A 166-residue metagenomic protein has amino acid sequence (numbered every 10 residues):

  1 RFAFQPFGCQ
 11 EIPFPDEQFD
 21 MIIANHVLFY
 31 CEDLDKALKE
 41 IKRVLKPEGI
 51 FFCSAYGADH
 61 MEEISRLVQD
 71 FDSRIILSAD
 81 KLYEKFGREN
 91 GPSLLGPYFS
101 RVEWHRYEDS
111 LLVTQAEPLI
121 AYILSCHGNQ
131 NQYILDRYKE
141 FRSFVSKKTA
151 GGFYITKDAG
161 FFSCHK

Functional and structural regions predicted by a protein language model:
R1-P15: Conserved SAM-binding strand-loop segment of SAM-dependent methyltransferases
D20: Conserved acidic residues
I23: A conserved beta-strand element that flanks and buttresses the S-adenosyl-L-methionine
H26-Y30: Short catalytic micro-motifs in class I SAM-dependent methyltransferases
D35-I50: A short glycine-rich, Lys/Arg-flanked "PGG" loop and its adjoining helix->strand segment in the class I
I50-L77: Conserved class I S-adenosyl-L-methionine
L82-K166: Conserved Class I S-adenosyl-L-methionine
